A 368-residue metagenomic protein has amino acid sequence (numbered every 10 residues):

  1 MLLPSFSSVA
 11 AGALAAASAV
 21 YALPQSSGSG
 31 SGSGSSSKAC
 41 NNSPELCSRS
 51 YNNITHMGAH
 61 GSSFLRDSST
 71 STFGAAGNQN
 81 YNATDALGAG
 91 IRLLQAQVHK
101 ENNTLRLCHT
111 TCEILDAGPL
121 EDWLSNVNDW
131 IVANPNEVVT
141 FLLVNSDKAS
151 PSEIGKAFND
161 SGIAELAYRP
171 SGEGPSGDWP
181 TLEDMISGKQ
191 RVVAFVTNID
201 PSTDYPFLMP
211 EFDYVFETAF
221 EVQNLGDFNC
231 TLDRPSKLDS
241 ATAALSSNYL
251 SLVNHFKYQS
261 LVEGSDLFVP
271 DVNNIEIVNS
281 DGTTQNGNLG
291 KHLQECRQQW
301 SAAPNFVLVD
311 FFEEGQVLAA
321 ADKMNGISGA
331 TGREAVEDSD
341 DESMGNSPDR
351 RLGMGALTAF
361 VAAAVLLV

Functional and structural regions predicted by a protein language model:
M1-L3: N-terminal secretory signal peptides that target proteins for export/translocation
S5-A22, A356-L366: Cleavable N-terminal signal peptides of Sec/SRP-targeted secreted and luminal proteins
S8, N346-S347: General helical secondary-structure elements
L23-M344, R351-V365: Catalytic cores of phosphodiester-bond hydrolases, prominently lipid phosphodiesterases
